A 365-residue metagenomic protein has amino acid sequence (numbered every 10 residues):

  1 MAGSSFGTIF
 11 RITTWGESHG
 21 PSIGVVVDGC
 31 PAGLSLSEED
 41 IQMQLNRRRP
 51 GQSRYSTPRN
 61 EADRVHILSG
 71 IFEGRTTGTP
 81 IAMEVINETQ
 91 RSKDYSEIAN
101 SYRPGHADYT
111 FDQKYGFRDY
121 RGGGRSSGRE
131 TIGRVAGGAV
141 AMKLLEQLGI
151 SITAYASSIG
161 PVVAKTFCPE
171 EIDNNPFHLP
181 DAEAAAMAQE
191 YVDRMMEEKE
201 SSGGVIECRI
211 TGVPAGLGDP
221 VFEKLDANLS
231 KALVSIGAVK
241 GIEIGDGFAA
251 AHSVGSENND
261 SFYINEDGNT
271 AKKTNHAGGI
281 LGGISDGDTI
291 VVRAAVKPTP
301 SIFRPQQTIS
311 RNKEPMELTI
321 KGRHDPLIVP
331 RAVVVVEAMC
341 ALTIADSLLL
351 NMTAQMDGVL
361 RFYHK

Functional and structural regions predicted by a protein language model:
M1-R59: N-terminal, positively charged regions that mediate nucleic acid binding
R11-T14, D119-E130, A215-D219, N275-I280 (+1 more regions): A short glycine/serine-rich beta->alpha loop
W15, P21, K199-S202, I206-P315: Glycine-rich anion/phosphate-binding loop at the beta-strand->alpha-helix junction
P21-G33, R129-I150, E223, A227-K231 (+3 more regions): Alpha-helical support elements that line or immediately flank enzyme active sites and cofactor-binding pockets
Q44-P104, D108: Glycine-rich, N-terminal phosphate-binding loop and its surrounding beta-alpha-beta segment
A99-G124, Q306-H324: Short acidic, glycine/tyrosine-flanked loop/strand segments centered on an H-E-D-like triad
Q113-V221: Glycine-rich, mobile lid/loop segments that gate access to catalytic sites or pores
S301-K365: Internal helix-turn-beta structural module
